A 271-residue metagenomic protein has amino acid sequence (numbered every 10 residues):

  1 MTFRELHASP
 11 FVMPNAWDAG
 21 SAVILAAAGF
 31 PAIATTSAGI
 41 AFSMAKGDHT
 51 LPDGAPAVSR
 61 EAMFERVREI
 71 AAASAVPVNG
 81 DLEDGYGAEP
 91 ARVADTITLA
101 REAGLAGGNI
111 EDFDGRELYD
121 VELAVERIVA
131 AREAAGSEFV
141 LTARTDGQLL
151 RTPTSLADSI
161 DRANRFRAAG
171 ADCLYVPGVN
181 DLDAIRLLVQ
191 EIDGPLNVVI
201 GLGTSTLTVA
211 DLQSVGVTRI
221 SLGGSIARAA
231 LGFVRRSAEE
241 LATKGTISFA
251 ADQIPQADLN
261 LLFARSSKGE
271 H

Functional and structural regions predicted by a protein language model:
M1-V198, L202-L222, A229-L231, R235 (+1 more regions): Alpha/beta enzyme core
T2-F3, G224-H271: Extended, intrinsically disordered, low-complexity segments
